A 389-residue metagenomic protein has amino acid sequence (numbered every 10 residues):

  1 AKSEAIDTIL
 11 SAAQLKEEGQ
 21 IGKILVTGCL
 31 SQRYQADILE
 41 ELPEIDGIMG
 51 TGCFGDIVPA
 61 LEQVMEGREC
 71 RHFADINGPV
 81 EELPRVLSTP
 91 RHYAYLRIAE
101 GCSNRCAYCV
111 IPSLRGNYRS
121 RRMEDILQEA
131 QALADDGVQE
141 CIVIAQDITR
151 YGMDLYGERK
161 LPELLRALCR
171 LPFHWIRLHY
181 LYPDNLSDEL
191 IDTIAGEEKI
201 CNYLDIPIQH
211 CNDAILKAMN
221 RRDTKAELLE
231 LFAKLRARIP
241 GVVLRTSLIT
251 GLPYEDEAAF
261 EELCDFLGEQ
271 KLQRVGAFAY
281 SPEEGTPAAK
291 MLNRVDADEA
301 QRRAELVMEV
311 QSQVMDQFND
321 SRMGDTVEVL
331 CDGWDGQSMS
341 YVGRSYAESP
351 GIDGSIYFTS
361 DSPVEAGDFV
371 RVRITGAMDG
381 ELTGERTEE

Functional and structural regions predicted by a protein language model:
A1-Y151, E189, L204, E227-K234 (+3 more regions): Proteins enriched for Cys/Gly/acidic motifs involved in redox and nucleic-acid/cofactor modification
I24-G28, R33, I38, D135-F260 (+1 more regions): Conserved SAM/AdoMet-binding glycine-rich loop
L42-P43, V64-G67, R159-L161, I194-G196 (+2 more regions): Short, hinge-like loop/turn segments at secondary-structure boundaries
C106, I126, V143, L178 (+7 more regions): Conserved, mostly hydrophobic/aromatic
A145, Y180, I208-H210, T246-T250 (+6 more regions): Active-site proximal loops enriched in glycine and acidic residues that flank catalytic Cys/His/Asp and coordinate
L216-M219, P287-M291: Short acidic, glycine/proline-rich loop/turn micro-motifs
K290-E389: Terminal RNA-binding accessory module
